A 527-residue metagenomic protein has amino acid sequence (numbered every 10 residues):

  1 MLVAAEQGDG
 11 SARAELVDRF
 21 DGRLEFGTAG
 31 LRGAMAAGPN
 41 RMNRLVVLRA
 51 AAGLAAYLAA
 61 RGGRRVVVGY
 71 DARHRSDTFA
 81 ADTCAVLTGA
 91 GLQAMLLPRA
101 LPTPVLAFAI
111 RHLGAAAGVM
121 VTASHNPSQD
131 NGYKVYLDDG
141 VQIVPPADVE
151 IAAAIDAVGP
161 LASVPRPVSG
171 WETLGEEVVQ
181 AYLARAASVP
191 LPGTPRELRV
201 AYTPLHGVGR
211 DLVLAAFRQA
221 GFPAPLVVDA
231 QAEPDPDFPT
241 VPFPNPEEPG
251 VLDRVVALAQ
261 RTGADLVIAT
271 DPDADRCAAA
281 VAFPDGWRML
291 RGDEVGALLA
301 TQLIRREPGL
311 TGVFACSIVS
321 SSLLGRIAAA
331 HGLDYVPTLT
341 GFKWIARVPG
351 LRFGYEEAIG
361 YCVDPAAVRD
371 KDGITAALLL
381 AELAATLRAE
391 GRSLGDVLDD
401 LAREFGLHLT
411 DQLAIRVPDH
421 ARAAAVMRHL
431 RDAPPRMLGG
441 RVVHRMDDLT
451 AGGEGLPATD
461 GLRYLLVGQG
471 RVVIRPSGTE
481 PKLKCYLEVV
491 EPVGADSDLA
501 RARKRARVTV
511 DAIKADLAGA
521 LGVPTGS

Functional and structural regions predicted by a protein language model:
M1-T83, T173-E197, V208: An N-terminal, well-structured beta->alpha segment
E15-L24, N131-A259: Gly/Ser/Thr-enriched, mixed-charge loops and adjacent short helices that form phosphate/oxyanion-binding elements
F20-N40, A123-N126, P204-A216, Y355-Y361 (+2 more regions): Conserved phosphate/anionic-ligand binding catalytic regions in large, soluble enzymes, centered on
V67-D130, G221-A279: N-terminal small/polar loop signature for handling phosphorylated ligands or for N-terminal nucleophile
T78-L87, D130-L137, V213, D275-V295 (+1 more regions): Short Gly/Thr/Asp-enriched flexible loops that form oxyanion-binding sites at enzyme active sites
Y136-V164, G296-G312, C316-R326: Glycine-rich phosphate-binding loop plus the immediately following alpha-helix
A264-L266, T270, G286, R306-P476 (+2 more regions): Phosphate-binding and adjacent anionic-ligand microenvironments
